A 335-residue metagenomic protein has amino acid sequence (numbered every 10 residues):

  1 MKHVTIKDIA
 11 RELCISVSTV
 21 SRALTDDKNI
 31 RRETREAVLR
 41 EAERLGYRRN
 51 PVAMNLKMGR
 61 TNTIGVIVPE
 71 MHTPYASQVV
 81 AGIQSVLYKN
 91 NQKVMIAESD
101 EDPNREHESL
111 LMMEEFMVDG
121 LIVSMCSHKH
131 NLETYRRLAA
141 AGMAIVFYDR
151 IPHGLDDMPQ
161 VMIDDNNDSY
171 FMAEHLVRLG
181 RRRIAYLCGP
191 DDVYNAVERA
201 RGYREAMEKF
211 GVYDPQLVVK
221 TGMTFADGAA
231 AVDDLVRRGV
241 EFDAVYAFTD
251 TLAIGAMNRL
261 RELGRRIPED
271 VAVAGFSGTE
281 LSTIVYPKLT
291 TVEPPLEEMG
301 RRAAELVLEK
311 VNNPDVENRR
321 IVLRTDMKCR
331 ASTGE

Functional and structural regions predicted by a protein language model:
M1-N62: N-terminal helix-turn-helix DNA-binding module of bacterial transcription factors
E12, V17-R22, L56-H72, H175 (+1 more regions): Short beta-strand segments enriched in small/hydrophobic residues
T34, Y75-V79, E106, T134 (+2 more regions): Residues at alpha-helix caps and immediate loop-helix transition turns in enzyme cores, especially N- and C-cap
E36, L45-G120, R204: Amphipathic helical "hinge" segments at domain boundaries
R44, S85-N90, L111-M117, L132 (+1 more regions): Bacterial carbohydrate/catabolite-sensing allosteric modules
R44-N50, N104, S127, A229 (+1 more regions): Short gly/ser/thr-rich secondary-structure transition/capping motifs
D100-P103, C126-H130, T251: Short beta->alpha connector loops
